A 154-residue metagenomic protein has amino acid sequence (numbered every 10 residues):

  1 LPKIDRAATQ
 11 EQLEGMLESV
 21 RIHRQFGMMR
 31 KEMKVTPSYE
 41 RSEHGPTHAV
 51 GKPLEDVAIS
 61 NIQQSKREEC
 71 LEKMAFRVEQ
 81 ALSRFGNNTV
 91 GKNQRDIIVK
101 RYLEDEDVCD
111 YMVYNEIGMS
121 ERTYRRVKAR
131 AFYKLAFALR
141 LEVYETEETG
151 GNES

Functional and structural regions predicted by a protein language model:
L1-N88, R140-S154: N-terminal interaction/assembly modules
Q12, M16, N93-Q94, V127: Residue-level detector of well-ordered alpha-helical segments, enriched for hydrophobic/aromatic packing positions
M74, Q94, Y124: Hydrophobic (often cysteine-bearing) scaffold residues that line and stabilize catalytic clefts of nucleotide/cofactor
A81, K100-E104, K134, A138: Mid-sequence acidic-hydrophobic segments that form the walls of catalytic/ligand-binding cavities or oligomerization
T89-V108: Short amphipathic alpha helix immediately N-terminal
D105-T123: Helix-turn-helix DNA-binding module
Y124-A138, E142: DNA major-groove recognition helices of helix-turn-helix
